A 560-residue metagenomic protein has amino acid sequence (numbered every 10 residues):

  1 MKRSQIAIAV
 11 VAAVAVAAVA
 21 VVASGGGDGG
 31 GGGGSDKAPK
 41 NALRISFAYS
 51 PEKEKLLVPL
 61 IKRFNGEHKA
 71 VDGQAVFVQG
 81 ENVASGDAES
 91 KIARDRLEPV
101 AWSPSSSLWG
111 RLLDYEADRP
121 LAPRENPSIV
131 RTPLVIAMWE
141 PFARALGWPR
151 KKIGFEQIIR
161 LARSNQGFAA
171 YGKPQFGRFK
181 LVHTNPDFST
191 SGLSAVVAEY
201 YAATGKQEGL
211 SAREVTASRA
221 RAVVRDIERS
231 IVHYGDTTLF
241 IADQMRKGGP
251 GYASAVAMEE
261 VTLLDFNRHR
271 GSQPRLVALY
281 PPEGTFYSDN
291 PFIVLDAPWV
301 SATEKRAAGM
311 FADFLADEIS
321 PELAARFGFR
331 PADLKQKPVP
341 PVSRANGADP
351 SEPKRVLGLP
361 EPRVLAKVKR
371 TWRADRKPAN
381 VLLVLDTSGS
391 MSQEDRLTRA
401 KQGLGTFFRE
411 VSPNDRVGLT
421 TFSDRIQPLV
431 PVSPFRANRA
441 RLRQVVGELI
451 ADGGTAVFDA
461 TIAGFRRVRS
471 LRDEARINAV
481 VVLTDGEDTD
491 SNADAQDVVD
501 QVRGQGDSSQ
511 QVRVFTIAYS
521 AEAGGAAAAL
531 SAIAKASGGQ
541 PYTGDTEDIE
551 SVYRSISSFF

Functional and structural regions predicted by a protein language model:
G29, A332-L382, G389-T398, R409-V411 (+3 more regions): Acidic, polar low-complexity linker/tail segments
G31-G177, N185-F188: N-terminal segment of the mature folded domain
A48-S50, W148, A162, F168-Y171 (+4 more regions): Short beta-strand->loop
P123-I136, R221-I231, G235, G271-V300 (+1 more regions): Periplasmic-binding protein-like
A198-Y280: Ligand-binding pocket segment of bilobal, Venus flytrap-like solute-binding proteins
A312-K335: Periplasmic-binding protein-like
R416-E448, A463-E474, S491-D497, A523-K535 (+1 more regions): Short beta-strand-loop
G486-A536, Y542-E547, R554-S555: VWA/integrin I-like adhesion module and closely mimicked acidic/polar interface patches used
